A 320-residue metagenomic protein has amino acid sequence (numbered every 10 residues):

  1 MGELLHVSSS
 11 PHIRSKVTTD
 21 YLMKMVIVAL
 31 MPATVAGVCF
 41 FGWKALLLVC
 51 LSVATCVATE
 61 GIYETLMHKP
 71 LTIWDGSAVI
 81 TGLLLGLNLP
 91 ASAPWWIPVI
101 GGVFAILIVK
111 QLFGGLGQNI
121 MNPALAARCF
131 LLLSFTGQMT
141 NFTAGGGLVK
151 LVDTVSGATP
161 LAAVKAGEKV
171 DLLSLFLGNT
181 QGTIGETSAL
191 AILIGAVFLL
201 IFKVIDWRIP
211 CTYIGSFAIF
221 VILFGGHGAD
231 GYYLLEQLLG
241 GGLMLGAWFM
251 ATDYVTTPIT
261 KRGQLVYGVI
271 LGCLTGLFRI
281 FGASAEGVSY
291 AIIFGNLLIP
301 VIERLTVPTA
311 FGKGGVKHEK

Functional and structural regions predicted by a protein language model:
M1-L22, F281-K320: Cytosolic-side transmembrane-helix boundaries in multi-pass membrane proteins
M1-V57, E64, H318-E319: N-terminal signal-anchor module of multipass membrane proteins
S10, A58-P70, I106-G117, I194-K203 (+1 more regions): C-terminal ends of transmembrane helices
M25-A33, L48-E60, S77-G82, G86 (+14 more regions): Alpha-helical transmembrane segments in multi-pass membrane proteins
G42-T55, S92-G101, L175-A189, G231-L243: Structural signature of hydrophobic alpha-helical transmembrane segments
A78, L83-K150: Membrane-interface helix-loop-helix junctions at boundaries between adjacent transmembrane segments
Q118-L193: Long hydrophobic alpha-helical segments that form multi-pass transmembrane helix bundles in integral membrane proteins
I120, A124, L234-G242, Q264-V266 (+1 more regions): Loop-to-transmembrane alpha-helix initiation sites
